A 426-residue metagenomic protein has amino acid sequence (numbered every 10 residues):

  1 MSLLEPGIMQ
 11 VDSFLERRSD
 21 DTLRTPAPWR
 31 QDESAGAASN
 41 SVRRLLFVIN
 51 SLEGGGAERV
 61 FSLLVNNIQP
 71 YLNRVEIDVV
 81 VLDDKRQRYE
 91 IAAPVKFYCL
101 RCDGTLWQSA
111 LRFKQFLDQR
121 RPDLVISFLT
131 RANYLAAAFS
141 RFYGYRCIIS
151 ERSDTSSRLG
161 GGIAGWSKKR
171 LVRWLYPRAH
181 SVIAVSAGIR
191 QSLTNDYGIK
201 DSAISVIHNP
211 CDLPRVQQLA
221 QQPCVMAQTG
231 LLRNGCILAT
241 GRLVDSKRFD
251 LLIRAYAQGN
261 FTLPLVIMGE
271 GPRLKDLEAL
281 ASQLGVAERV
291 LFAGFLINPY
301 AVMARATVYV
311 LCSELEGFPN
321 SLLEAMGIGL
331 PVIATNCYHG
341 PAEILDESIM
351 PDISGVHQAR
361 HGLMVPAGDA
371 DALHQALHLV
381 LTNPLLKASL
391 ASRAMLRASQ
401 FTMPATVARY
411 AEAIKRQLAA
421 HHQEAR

Functional and structural regions predicted by a protein language model:
A27, R43, F47-G55, R59-T105 (+2 more regions): N-terminal strand-loop element at the rim of the active site of nucleotide-sugar-dependent glycosyltransferases
E58-L63, G235, A239-Q258, P272-A279 (+1 more regions): A conserved mid-protein helix/loop that constitutes part of the nucleotide-sugar donor-binding site
W107-L111, R146, S156-R178: Nucleotide-sugar donor phosphate/pyrophosphate-binding loop at the beta->alpha transition of glycosyltransferases
S127-L135, E151: Short His-centered aromatic/hydrophobic patch
A179-I204, C211-R215: A short, active-site helix/loop in glycosyltransferases that binds the activated sugar's phosphate group
F295, E314: Aromatic "clamp/platform" in nucleotide-sugar-dependent glycosyltransferases that forms part of the donor/acceptor
P331-T335, I344-D346, S354: Short hydrophobic beta-strand element within catalytic cores of glycosyltransferases and related nucleotide-activated
D346-A370, L379-P384: Conserved acidic donor-binding segment of nucleotide-sugar-dependent glycosyltransferases
